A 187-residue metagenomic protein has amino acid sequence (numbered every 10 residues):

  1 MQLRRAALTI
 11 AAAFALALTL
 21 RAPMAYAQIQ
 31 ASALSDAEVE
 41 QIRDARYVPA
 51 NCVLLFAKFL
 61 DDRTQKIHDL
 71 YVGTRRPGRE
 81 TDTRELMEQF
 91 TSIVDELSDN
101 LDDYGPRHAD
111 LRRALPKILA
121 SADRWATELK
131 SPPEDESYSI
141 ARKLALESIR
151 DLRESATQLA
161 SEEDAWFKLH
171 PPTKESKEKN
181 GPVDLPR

Functional and structural regions predicted by a protein language model:
M1-R4: N-terminal secretory signal peptides that target proteins for export/translocation
A7-T9, R107: A generic structural micro-environment signature that highlights single residues at secondary-structure boundaries
T9-R21: Bacterial N-terminal signal peptides
Y26-R187: Long, charged/polar, soluble alpha-helical segments
